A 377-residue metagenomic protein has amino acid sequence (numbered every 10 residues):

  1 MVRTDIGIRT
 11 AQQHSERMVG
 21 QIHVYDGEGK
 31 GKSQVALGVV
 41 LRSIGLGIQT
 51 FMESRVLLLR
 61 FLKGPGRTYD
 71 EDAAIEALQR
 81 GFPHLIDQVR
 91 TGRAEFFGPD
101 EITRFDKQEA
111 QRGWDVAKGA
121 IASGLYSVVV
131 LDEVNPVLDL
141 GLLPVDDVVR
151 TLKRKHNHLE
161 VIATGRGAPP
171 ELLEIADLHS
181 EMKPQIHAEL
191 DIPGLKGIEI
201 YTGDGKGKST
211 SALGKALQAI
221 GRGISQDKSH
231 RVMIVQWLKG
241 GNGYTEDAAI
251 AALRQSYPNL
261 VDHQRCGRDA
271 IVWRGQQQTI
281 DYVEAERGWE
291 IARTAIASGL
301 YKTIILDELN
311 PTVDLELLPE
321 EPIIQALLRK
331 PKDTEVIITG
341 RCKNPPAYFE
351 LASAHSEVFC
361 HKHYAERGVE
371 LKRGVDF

Functional and structural regions predicted by a protein language model:
M1-Q21, A188-I198: Extreme N-terminal, non-catalytic leader segments that precede Walker-type/kinase nucleotide-binding cores
G20-S123, G197-A297: Conserved P-loop
I48, H156-L159, K228, P331-T334: A short helix->loop->beta-strand "cap" motif at the edges of active sites that frequently abuts
L62-P65, A94, N135-P136, G167-P170 (+6 more regions): Conserved nucleotide-binding/hydrolysis micro-motifs of P-loop NTPases
F97-N157, V272-K332: Phosphate-binding/switch loop-helix module in NTP-utilizing enzymes
R150, E160-A163, I337: ASCE RecA-like P-loop NTPase motor cores that couple ATP hydrolysis to mechanical translocation on nucleic acids
K153, A188-I200, R222, L327-L328 (+1 more regions): P-loop/Walker A phosphate-binding loop and immediately adjacent motor/lid segment at beta-alpha junctions
A168-L190, C342-F377: Phosphate-binding/switch region of NTP-binding enzymes
